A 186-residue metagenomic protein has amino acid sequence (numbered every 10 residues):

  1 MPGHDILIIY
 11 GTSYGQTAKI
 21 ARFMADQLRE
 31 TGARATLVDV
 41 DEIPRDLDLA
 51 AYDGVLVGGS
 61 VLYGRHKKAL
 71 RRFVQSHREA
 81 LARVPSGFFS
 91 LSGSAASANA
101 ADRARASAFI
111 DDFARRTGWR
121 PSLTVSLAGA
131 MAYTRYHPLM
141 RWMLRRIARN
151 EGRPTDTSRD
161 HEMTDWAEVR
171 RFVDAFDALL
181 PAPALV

Functional and structural regions predicted by a protein language model:
P2-G3, K19, T31, T36 (+2 more regions): FMN-binding flavodoxin-like domain, especially the glycine-rich phosphate-binding loop
P2-T31: N-terminal beta1-alpha1 ligand-phosphate binding loop
G11-G15, I43, S60, G64: Short, surface-exposed acidic/glycine-rich loop or hinge patches that mediate macromolecular interfaces
D39: Short loop/edge segments at beta-strand edges and connector loops that shape dinucleotide/nucleotide cofactor-binding
P44-A51: Short amphipathic alpha-helix with an adjacent loop that forms part of the alpha/beta core around
